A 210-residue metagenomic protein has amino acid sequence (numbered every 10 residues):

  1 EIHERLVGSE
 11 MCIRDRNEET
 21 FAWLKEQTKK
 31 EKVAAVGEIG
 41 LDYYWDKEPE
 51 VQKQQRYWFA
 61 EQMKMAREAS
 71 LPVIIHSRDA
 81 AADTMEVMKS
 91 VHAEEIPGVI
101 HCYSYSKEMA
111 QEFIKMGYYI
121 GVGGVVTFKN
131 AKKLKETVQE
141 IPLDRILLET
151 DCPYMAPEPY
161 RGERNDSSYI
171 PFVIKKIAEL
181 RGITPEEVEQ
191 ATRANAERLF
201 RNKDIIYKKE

Functional and structural regions predicted by a protein language model:
E1-G8, C12-I13: Single conserved hydrophobic/aromatic residue that forms the stacking wall/gate of nucleotide- or nucleobase-binding
S9-E10, S104, G124-F128, C152-P153: Short, acidic/turn-prone active-site loops that include or flank metal/cofactor- and phosphate-binding residues
E10, G40-D42, P153, R193: Catalytic metal-binding/acid-base residues of hydrolase active sites
N17-M116, E136-T137, I141, P159-S168 (+2 more regions): Divalent metal-binding pocket/active-site signature
M65, S168-E210: Mid-to-C-terminal alpha-helical segments outside catalytic/metal-binding sites
I74, V99, G121, L147-E149: Structural detector of well-ordered beta-strand residues that form the stable sheet scaffold of enzyme domains
G117-A131: His/Asp/Glu-enriched short active-site or ligand-binding loop at hydrolase and phosphoryl-transfer sites
F128-K129, L147, S167: Flexible, gly/pro- and Lys/Arg-enriched active-site loops
